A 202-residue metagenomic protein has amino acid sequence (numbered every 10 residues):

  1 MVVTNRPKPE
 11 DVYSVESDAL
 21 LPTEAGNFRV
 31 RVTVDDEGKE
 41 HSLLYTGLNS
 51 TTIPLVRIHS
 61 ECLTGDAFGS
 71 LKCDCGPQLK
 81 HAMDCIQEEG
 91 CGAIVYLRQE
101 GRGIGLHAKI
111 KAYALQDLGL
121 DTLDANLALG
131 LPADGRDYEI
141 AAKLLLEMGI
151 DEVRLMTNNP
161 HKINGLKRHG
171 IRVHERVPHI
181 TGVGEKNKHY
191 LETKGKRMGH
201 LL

Functional and structural regions predicted by a protein language model:
M1-L202: Catalytic domains of riboflavin
